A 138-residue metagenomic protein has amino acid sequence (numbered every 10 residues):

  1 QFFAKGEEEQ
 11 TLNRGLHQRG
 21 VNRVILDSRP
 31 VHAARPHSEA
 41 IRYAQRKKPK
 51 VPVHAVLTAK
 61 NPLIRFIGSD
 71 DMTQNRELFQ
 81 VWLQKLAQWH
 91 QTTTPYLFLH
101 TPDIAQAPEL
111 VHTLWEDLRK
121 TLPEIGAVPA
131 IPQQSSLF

Functional and structural regions predicted by a protein language model:
Q1-F138: Residues lining hydrophobic/aromatic ligand-binding pockets adjacent to catalytic sites
